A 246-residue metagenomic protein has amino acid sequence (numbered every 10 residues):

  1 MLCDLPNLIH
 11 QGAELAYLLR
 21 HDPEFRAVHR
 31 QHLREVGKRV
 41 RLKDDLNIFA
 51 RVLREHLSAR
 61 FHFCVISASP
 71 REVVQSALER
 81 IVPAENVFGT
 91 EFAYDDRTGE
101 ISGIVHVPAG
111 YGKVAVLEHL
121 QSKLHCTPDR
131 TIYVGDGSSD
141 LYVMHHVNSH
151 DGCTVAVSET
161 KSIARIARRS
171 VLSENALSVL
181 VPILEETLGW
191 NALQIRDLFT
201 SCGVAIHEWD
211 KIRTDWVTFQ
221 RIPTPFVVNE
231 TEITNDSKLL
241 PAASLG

Functional and structural regions predicted by a protein language model:
M1-L57, H62: A metal-dependent, Asp-based hydrolase signature
G37-G246: C-terminal cap/substrate-recognition subdomain and adjoining C-terminal extension of metal-dependent phosphatase-like
